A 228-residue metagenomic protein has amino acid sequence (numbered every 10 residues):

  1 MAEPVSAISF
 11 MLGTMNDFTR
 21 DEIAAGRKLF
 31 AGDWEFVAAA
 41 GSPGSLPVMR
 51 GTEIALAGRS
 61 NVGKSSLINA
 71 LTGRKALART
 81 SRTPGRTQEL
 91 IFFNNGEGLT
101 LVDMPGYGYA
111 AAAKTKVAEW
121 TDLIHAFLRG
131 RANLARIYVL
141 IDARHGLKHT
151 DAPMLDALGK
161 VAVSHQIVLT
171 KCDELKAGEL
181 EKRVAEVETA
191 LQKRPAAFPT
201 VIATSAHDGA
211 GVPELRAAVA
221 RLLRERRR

Functional and structural regions predicted by a protein language model:
M1-T14: Intrinsic disorder/low-complexity segments
L12-Y109: Conserved G1/Walker A P-loop phosphate-binding module
G32-A40, L175-R228: Canonical P-loop GTPase G-domain recognition
L46-V48, R86-L90, P105-A135, A143-A157: Switch II of P-loop NTPase G domains
R50, A76, E89, T100 (+9 more regions): Helical mechanochemical/support elements of P-loop NTPase systems and associated helical scaffolds
R86, L99, G106-Y109, R144-L147 (+2 more regions): Conserved nucleotide-binding/hydrolysis micro-motifs of P-loop NTPases
F93, T170, L215: Residue-level signal for inorganic ion chemistry
H125-F198: Conserved C-terminal guanine-recognition region of P-loop GTPase G domains, centered on the G4
